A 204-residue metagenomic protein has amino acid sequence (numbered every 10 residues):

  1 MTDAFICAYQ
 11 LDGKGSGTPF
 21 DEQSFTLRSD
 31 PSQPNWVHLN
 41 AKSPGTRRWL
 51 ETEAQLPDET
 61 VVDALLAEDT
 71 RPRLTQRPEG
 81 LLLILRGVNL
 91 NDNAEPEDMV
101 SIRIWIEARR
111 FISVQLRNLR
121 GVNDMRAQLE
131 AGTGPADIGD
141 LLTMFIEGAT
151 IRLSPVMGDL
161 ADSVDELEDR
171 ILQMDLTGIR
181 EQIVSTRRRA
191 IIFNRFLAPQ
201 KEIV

Functional and structural regions predicted by a protein language model:
M1-V204: Peripheral, non-transmembrane regulatory/ligand-interaction domains of membrane transport proteins
